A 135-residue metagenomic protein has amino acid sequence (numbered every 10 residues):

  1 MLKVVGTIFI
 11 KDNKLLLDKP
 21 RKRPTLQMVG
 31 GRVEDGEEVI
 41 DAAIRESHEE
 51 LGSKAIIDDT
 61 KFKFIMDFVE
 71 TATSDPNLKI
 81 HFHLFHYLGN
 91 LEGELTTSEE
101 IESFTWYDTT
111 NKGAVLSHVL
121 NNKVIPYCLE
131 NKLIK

Functional and structural regions predicted by a protein language model:
M1, S53-A55, L133: Helix N-cap/coil-helix junction residues
M1-L15, F85: Conserved N-terminal beta-strand and adjoining loop/helix that marks the start of the Nudix/MutT-like hydrolase domain
L2-K3, M66-E94, T109, Y127: Active-site-adjacent beta-strand/loop module that shapes the phosphate/pyrophosphate-binding cleft
I10-E49: Conserved Nudix-box catalytic region and its N-terminal flanking loop in Nudix hydrolases and closely related
L15, E92-T97: Short helix-loop capping/hinge motifs at secondary-structure junctions, enriched in acidic/polar residues
K54-M66: A short coil-to-beta-strand element that immediately follows conserved catalytic motifs
L84-L88, T96-C128: NUDIX/MutT-family hydrolases
